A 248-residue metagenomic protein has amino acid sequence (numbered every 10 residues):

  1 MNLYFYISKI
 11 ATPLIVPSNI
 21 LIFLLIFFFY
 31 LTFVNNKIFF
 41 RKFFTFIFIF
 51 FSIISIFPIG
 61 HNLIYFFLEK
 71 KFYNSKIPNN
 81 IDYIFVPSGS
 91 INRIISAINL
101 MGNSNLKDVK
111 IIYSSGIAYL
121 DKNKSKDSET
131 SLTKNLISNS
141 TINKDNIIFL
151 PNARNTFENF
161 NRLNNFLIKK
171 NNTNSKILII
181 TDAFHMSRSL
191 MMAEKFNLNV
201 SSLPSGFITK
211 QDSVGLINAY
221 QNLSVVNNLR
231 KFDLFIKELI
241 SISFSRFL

Functional and structural regions predicted by a protein language model:
M1-T32: Membrane-embedded alpha-helical segments of integral membrane proteins
Y4, S8, K37-I38, P78 (+1 more regions): Juxtamembrane/transmembrane-helix boundary motifs in multi-pass membrane proteins
I7, A11, F207, L216-L248: Short, surface-exposed patches at the edges or C-terminal ends of soluble domains, predominantly
I20-F27, F43-I53, I236, I240: Lipid-exposed faces of alpha-helical membrane segments in multi-pass integral membrane proteins
F28-T32, G60-L68, F244: Membrane-water interface at transmembrane helix exits
T32-F43: Membrane-interface helix-boundary motifs at transmembrane edges
F48, S52-L229: A structural signal for short, hydrophobic/glycine-enriched beta-strand patches
